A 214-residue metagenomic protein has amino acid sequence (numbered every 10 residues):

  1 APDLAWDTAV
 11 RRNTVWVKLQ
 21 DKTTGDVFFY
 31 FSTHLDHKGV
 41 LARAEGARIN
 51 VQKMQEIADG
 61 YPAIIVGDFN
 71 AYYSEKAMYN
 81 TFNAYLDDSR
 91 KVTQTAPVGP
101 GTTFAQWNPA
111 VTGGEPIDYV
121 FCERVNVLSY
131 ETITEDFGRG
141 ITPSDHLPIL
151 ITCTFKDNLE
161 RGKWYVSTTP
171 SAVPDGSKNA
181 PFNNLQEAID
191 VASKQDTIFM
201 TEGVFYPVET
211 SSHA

Functional and structural regions predicted by a protein language model:
A1-D7, T33-R43, P174-S177: Surface-exposed cleft-lining segments at the edges of enzyme active sites
A1-V27, T132-I133: Structured beta-strand-rich core segments of catalytic domains in phosphoester-bond hydrolases
T24-F29, A58-A63, A84-D87, E160-K163 (+1 more regions): Loop/turn elements at helix/coil->beta-strand transitions in domains of secreted/extracellular proteins
T33-L35, D68-F69, L147, G203: Active-site metal-binding loops of divalent metal-dependent hydrolases
L41, E45, M54-A63, A71-N158: Metal-dependent phosphoester-hydrolase catalytic domains
N158-E187, V191, E202-V208: Right-handed parallel beta-helix/beta-solenoid
T197-F199, Y206-A214: Beta-solenoid repeat scaffold
